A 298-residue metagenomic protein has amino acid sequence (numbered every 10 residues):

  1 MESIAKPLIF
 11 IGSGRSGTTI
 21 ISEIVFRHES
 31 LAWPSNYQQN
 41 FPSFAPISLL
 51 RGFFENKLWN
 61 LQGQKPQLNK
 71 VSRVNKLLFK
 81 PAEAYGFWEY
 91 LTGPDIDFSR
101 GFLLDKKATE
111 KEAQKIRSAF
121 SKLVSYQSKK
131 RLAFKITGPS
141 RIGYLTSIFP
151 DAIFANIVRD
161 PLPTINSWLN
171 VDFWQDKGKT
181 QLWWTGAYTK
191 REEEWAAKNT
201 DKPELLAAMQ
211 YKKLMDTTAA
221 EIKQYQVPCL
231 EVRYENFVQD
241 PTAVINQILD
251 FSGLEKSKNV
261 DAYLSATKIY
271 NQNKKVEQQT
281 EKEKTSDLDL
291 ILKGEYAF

Functional and structural regions predicted by a protein language model:
M1-S3, P7-L8, D172-F298: PAPS-dependent sulfotransferases, especially Golgi type II membrane carbohydrate sulfotransferases
L8, A32, I153-N156, L230-V232: Hydrophobic/aromatic beta-strand patches that form the interior of the parallel beta-sheet core in alpha/beta enzyme
I11-G12: The Walker A (P-loop) glycine that initiates the GxxxxGKT/S ATP-binding motif of P-loop NTPases
R15: Walker A (P-loop) phosphate-binding loop of P-loop NTPases
T18, P139-G143, I165, P241: Short, well-ordered alpha-helical microsegments
T19-S30: A conserved segment at the C-terminal end of the G1
Y37-L132, A187-E194: PAPS-dependent sulfation machinery
K135-T137, L145-N170: Conserved phosphate-donor/acceptor-positioning beta-strand/loop module used by diverse small-molecule
